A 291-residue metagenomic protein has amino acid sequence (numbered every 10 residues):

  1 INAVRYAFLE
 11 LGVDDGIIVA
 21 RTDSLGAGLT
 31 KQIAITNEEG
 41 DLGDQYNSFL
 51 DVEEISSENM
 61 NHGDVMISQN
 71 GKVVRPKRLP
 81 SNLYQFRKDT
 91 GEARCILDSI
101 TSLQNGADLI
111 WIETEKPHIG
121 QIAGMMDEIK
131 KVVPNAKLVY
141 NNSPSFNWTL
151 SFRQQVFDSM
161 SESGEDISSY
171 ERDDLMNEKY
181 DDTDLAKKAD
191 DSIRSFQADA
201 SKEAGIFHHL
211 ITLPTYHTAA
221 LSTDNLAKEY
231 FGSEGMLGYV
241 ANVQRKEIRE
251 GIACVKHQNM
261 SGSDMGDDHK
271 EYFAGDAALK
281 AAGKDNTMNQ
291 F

Functional and structural regions predicted by a protein language model:
I1-L210, T223, S263-F291: Alpha/beta enzyme core
T149, H217-T218: A SIS-like phosphosugar-recognition module
I211-T215: Short acidic/histidine-rich active-site segments
A220-M236: C-terminal helical cap(s) of enzyme catalytic domains, especially alpha/beta-barrels
F231, G251-I252: HKD (HxKxxxxD) catalytic microenvironment of the phospholipase D
Y239-Q244: Long, low-complexity, intrinsically disordered extramembrane tails
I252-D264: TerminUS-proximal long segments
